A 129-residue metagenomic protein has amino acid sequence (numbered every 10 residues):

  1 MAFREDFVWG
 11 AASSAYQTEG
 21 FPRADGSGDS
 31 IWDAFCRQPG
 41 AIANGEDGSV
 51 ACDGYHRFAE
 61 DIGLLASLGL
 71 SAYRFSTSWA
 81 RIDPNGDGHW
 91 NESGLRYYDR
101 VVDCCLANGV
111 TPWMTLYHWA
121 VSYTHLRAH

Functional and structural regions predicted by a protein language model:
F7-E19, L106-W119: Glycine-rich, aromatic-flanked loop segments that form ligand/cofactor-binding clefts across common enzyme folds
S13-D33: Short, solvent-exposed beta-strand-terminating loops
Q17-F21, R81-N85, A120-Y123: Short catalytic/ligand-binding loop motif for oxyanion handling, primarily in non-cytosolic enzymes, centered on
D29-E60: Aromatic- and Gly/Pro-rich amphipathic surface segment
I62, A66-L68, Y73-L116: Aromatic-lined substrate-binding rim segments of carbohydrate-active enzymes
T124-H129: Conserved small/polar residues in nucleotide/adenosyl-binding loops
